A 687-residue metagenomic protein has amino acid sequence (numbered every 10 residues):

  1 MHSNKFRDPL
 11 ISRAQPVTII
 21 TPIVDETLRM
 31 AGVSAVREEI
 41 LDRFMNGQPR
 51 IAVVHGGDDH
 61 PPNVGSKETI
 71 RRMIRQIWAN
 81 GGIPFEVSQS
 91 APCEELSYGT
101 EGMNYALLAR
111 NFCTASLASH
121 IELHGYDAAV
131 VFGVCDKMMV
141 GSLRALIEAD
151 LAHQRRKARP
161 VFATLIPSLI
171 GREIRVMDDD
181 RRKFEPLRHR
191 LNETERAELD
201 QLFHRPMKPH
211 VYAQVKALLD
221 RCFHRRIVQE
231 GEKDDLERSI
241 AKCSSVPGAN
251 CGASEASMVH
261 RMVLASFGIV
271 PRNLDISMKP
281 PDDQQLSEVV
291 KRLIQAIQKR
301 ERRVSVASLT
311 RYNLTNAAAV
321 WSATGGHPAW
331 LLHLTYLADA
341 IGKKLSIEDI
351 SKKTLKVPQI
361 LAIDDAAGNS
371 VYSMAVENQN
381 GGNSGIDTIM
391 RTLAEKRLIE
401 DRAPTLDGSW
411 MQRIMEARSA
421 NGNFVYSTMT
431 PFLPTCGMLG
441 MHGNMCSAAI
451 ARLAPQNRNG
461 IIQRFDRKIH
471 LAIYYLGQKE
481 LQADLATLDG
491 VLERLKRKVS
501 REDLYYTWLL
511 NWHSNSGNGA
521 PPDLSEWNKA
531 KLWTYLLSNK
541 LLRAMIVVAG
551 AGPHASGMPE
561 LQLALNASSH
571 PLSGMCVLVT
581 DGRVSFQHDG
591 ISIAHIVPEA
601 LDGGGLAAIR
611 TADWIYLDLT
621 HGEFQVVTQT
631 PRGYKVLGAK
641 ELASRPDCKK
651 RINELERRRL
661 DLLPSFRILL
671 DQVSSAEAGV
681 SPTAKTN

Functional and structural regions predicted by a protein language model:
M1-D59, N80-G82, S88, G102 (+8 more regions): Catalytic or ion-coupling anion/metal-binding cores of large enzyme and transporter domains
V53, H124-S142, A163: A short, small-residue-rich loop immediately preceding and capping a beta-strand
G65-V87: Low-complexity, highly charged intrinsically disordered N-terminal segments that act as targeting/localization
R75, P92-S97, A375, N383: Glycine-rich nucleotide/cofactor/substrate-binding loop typically near the N-terminus or early in the first domain
V87, F132-G133, T164, V579: Structural motif
V87-H124: N-terminal small/polar loop signature for handling phosphorylated ligands or for N-terminal nucleophile
F112-Y126, A607-L619: Extended, charge-rich low-complexity interaction segments
A158-P160, M575-V577: Proline-centered loop/turn at the N-terminus of a beta-strand
